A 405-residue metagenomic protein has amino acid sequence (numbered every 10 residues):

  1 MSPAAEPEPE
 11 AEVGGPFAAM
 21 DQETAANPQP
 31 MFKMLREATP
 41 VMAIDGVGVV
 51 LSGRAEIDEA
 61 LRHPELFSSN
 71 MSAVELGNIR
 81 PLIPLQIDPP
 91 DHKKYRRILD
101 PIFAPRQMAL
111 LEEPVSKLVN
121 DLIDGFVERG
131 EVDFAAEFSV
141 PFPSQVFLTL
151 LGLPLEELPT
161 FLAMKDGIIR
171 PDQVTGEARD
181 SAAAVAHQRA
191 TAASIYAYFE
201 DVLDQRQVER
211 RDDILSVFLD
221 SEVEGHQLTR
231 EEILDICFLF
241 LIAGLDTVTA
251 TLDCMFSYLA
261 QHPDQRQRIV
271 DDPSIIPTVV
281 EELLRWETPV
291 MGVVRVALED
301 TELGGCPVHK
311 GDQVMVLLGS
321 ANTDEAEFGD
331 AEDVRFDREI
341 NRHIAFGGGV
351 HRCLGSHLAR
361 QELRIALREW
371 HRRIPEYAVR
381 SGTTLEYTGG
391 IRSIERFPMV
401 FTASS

Functional and structural regions predicted by a protein language model:
M1-S405: Cytochrome P450
